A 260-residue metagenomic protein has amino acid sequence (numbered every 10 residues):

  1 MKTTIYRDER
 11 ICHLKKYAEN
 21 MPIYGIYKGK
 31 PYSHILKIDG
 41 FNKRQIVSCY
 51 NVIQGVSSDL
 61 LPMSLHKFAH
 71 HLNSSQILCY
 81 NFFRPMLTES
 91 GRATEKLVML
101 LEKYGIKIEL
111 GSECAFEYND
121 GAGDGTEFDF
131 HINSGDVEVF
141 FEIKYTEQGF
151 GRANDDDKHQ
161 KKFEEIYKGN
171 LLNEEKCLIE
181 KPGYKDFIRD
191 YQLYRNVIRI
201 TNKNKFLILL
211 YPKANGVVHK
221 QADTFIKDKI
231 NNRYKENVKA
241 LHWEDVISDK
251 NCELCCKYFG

Functional and structural regions predicted by a protein language model:
M1-A115: Nuclease-adjacent, charged terminal/linker segments that flank catalytic cores
F68-A69, E113-H131, V197: Catalytic micro-motifs at enzyme active sites that drive phosphoryl/nucleotidyl and oxygen chemistry
N73, I77, N81, G123-T126 (+3 more regions): Short, well-structured alpha-helical interface segments that form or flank functional binding sites
L97-L101, I143-T146, A153-H159: "Short basic amphipathic alpha-helical interaction patches in structured regions
N119-G125, K144-Q148, K213-G216: Short, solvent-exposed loop/turn segments at secondary-structure junctions
H131-F140: Active-site beta-strand-loop-beta-strand hairpin of nuclease catalytic cores that positions key catalytic residues
F150-L209: Acidic, metal/cofactor-coordinating or nucleic-acid-engaging core segments within structured domains
Y194-V197, T201, F206-G260: Non-catalytic C-terminal interaction segments of nucleic acid-processing enzymes
